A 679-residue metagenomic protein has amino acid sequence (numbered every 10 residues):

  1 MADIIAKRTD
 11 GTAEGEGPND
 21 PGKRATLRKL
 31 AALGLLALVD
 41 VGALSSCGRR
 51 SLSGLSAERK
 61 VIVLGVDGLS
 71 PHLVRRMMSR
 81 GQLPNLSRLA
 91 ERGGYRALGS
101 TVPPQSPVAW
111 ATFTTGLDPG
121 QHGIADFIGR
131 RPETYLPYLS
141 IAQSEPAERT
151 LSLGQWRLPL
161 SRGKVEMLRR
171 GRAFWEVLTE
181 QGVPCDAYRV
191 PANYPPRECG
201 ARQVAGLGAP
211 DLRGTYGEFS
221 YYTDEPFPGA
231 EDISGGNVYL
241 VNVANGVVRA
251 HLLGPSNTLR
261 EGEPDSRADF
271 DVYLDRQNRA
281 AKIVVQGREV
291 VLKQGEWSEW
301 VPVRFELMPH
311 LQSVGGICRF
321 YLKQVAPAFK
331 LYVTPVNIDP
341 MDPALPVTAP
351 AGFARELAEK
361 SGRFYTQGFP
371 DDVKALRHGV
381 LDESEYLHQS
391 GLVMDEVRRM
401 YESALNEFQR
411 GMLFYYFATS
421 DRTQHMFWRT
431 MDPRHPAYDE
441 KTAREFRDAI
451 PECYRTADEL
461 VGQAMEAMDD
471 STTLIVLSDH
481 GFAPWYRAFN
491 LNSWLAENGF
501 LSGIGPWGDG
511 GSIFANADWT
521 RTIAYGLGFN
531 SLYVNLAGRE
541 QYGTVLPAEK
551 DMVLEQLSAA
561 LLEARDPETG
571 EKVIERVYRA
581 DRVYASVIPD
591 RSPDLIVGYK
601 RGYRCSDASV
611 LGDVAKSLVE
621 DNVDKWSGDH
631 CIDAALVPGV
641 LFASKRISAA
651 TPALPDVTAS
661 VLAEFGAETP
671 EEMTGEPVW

Functional and structural regions predicted by a protein language model:
M1-G22: Secretory targeting signals
D10-T12, N19, L27-S46: N-terminal export signals
N19-D20, V41-V61: C-terminal segment of N-terminal export signals and the immediately downstream linker at the start of the mature
L55-R59, R80-G81, E91-R92, R96 (+6 more regions): Secreted, luminal/periplasmic, and some membrane-associated catalytic domains that remodel anionic oxygen-ester
S56-M77: Mature N-terminal segment immediately following signal peptide/propeptide cleavage in secreted/periplasmic
D186-A187, V393-F427, V597: Active-site regions of oxyanion-processing enzymes, predominantly non-cytosolic
M431-E445: Aromatic- and acidic-residue-enriched carbohydrate-binding clefts of CAZyme catalytic domains
A608-R646: Low-complexity, glycine/alanine/valine/leucine- and proline-rich hydrophobic stretches
